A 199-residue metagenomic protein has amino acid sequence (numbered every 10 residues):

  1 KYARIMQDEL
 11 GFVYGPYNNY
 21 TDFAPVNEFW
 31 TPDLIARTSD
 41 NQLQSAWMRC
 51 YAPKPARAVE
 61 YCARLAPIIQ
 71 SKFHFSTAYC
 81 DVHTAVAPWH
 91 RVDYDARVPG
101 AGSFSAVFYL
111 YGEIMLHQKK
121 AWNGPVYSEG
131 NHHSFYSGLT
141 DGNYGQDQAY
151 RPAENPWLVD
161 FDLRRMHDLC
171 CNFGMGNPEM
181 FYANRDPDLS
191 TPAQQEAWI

Functional and structural regions predicted by a protein language model:
K1-R37, K119: Acidic/aromatic-lined carbohydrate-recognition and catalytic surfaces of CAZymes acting on diverse glycans
E28, I35-A78, V82-I199: Active-site-proximal substrate-binding groove within the catalytic cores of carbohydrate-active enzymes
